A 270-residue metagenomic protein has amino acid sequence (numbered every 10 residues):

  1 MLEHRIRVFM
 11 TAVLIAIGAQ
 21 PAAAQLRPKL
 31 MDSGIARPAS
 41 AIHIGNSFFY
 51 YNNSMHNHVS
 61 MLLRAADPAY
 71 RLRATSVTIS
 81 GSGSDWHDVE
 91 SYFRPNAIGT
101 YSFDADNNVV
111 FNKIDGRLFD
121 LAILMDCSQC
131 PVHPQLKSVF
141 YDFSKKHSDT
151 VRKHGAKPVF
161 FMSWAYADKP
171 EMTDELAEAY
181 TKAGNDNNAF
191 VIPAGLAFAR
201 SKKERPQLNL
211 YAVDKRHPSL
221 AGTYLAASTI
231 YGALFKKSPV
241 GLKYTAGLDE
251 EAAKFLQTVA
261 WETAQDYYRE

Functional and structural regions predicted by a protein language model:
M1-M10: Bacterial N-terminal signal peptides that target proteins for export
F9-G18: Bacterial N-terminal signal peptides
A24-Q25: Boundary of Sec targeting at the N-terminus
S40, Y50-Q135: Conserved SGNH/GDSL esterase-like catalytic core that processes O-acyl groups on lipids and polysaccharides
I44-G45, F161: Short hydrophobic segments within beta-strands
D106-L220, G232, P239: Alpha-helical cap/lid subdomain in secreted, periplasmic, or secretory-pathway luminal O-acyl-processing enzymes
H217, S228-E270: Conserved catalytic region of serine esterases and O-acyltransferases that act on ester linkages in lipids
